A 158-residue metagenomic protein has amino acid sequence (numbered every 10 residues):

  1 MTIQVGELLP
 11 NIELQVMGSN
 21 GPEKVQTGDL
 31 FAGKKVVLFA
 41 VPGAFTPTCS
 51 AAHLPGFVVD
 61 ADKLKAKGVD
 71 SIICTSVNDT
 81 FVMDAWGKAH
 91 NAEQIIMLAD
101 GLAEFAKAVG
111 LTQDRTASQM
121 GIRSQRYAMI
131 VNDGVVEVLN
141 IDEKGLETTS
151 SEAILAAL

Functional and structural regions predicted by a protein language model:
M1-L158: Chalcogenol-based redox active-site neighborhoods
